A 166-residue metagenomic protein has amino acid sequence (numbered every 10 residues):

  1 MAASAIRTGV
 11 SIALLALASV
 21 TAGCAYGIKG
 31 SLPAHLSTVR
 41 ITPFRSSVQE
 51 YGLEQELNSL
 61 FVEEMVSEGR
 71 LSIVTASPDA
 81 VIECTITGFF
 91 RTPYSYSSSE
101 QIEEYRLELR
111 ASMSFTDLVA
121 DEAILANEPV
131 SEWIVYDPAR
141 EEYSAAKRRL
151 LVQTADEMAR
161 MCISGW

Functional and structural regions predicted by a protein language model:
M1-A5: N-terminal secretory signal peptides that target proteins for export/translocation
G9-G23: Bacterial N-terminal signal peptides
V20-E63, S67-R70, P78, R91 (+3 more regions): A structural "domain/chain start" motif
V48-S59, I102, R106, E141-Q153: Soluble non-cytosolic domains of exported or imported proteins
S67-S72, V81-I124, E132-K147, M161: Surface-exposed short loop/turn segments
K147-W166: Compositionally biased, intrinsically disordered linkers/stalks adjacent to structured regions
